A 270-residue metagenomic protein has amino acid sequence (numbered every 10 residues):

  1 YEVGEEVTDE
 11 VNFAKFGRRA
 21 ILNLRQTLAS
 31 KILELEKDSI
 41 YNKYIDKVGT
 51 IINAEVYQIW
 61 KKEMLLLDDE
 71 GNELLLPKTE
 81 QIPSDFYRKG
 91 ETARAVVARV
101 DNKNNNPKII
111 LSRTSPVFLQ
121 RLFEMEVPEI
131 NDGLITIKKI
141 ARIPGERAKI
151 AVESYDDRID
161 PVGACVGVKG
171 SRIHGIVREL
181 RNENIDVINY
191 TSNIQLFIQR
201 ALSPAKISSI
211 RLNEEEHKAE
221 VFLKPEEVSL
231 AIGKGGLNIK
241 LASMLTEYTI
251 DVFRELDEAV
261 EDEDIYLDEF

Functional and structural regions predicted by a protein language model:
Y1-F270: RNA-contacting regions in translation and RNA-metabolism proteins, encompassing KH/S1 modules where present
